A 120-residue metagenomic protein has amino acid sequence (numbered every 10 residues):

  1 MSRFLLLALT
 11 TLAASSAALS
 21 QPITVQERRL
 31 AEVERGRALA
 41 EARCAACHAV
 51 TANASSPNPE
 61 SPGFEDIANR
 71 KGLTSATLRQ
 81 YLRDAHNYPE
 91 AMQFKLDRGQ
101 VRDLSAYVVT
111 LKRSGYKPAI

Functional and structural regions predicted by a protein language model:
M1-A8: Bacterial N-terminal signal peptides that target proteins for export
L7, A17-A18: Cleavable N-terminal signal peptides
A13-S15: N-terminal signal peptide c-region/cleavage motif recognized by signal peptidases
A18-L39: Electrostatic cytochrome c docking/interface patches
E32, A40, T74-L78, Q100-L104: Stable alpha-helical elements in mature extracytoplasmic
G36, E41-V50, L104: The canonical Cys-X-X-Cys-His
R37, A52-R79: Gly/Gly-Pro-rich "capping" loops immediately C-terminal to redox-active cysteine motifs in periplasmic/lumenal
N58-I67, Q80-L111, Y116: Axial heme c-ligation environment in periplasmic c-type cytochrome domains
